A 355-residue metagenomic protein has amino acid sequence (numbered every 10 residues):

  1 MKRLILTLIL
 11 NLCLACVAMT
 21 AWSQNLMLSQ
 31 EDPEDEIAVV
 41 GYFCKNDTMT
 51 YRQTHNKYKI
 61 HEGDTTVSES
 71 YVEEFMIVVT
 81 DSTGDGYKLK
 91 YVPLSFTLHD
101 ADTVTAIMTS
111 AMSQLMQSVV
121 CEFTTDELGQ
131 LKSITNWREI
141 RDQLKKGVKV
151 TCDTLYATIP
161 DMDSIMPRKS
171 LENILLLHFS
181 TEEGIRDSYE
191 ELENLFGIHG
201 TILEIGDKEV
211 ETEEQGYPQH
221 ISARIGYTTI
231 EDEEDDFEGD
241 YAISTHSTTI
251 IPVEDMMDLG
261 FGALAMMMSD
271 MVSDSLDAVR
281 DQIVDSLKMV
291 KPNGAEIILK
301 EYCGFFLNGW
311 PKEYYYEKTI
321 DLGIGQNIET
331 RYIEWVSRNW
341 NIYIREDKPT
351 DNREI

Functional and structural regions predicted by a protein language model:
M1-Q30: Bacterial Sec-dependent N-terminal signal peptides
R3, T7, Q24, Y51-R52 (+2 more regions): Aromatic-residue detector
I9, C13, L131-S133, T319 (+1 more regions): Residues in flexible loops and secondary-structure boundaries
M19, I134, L176, E182-R186 (+3 more regions): Intrinsically disordered regions, especially transient/low-confidence alpha-helical propensity segments and coil-helix
N25-Q117, E122-T125, G197-I355: Acidic, serine/threonine-rich low-complexity disordered tracts
S82-V92, H99-L203: Preference for long, solvent-exposed alpha-helical segments and helix-linker "stalks"
